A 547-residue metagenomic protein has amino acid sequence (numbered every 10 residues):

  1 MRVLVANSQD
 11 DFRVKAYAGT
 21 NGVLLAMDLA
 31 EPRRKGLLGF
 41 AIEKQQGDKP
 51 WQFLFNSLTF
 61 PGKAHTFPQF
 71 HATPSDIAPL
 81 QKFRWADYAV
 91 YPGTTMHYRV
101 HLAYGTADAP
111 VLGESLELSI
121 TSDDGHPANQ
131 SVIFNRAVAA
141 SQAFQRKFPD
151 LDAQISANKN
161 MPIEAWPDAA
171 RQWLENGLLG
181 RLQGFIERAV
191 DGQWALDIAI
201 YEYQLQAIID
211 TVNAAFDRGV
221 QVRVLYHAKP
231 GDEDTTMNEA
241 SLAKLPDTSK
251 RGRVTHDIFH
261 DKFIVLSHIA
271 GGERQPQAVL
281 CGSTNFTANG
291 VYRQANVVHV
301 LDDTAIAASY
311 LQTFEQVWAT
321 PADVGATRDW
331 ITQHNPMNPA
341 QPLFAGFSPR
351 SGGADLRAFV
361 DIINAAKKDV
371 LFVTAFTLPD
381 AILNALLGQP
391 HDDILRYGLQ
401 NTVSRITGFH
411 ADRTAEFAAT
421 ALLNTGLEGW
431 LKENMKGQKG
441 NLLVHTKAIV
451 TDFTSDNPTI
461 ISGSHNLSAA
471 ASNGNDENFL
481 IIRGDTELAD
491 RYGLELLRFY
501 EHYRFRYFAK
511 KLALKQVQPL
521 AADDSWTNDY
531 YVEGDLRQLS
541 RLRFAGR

Functional and structural regions predicted by a protein language model:
M1-D168, L179, Q183, W194 (+5 more regions): PLD/PLD-like phosphodiesterase catalytic module centered on the HKD motif
S75, A169-G177, A199-I200, F347: Short, surface-exposed alpha-helical recognition segments that flank or form part of ligand/macromolecule-binding
A140, Q145-W173, A305, S309-D361: Aspartyl protease catalytic domain
W173-V190, E202: Short, compositionally biased low-complexity segments enriched in polar/charged residues
I186-A189, F314, I362-N364: Short, Φ-rich (hydrophobic/aromatic) sequence segments
A199-E202, A228-K229, F372-T377: Structural motif
I331-G398: Beta-propeller domains
